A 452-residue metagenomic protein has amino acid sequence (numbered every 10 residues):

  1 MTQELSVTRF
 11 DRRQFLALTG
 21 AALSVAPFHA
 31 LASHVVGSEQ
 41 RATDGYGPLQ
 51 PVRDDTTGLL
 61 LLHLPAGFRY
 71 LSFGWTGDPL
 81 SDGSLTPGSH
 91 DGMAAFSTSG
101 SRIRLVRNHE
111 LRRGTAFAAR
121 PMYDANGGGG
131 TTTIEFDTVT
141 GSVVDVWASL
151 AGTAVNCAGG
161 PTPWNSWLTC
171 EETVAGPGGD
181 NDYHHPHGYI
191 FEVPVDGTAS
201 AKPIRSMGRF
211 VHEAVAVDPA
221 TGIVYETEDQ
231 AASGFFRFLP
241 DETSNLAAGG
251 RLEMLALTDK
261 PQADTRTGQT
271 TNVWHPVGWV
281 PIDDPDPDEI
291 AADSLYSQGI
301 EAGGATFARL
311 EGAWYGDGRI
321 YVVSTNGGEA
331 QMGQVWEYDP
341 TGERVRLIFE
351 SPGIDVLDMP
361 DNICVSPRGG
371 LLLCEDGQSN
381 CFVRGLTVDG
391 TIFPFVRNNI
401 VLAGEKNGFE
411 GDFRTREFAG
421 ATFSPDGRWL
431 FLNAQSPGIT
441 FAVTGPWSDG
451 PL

Functional and structural regions predicted by a protein language model:
M1-F10: N-terminal secretory signal peptides
R9, H29-L64: C-terminal segment of N-terminal export signals and the immediately downstream linker at the start of the mature
F10-F28: N-terminal export leaders
L85-A94, I300-G312, M359-N362, G408-P425: Signature of short aromatic-glycine-proline-rich micro-motifs recurring in repeat-based ectodomains
N272-R346: Beta-propeller domains
S324-T325, I354-T391: Loop/turn-rich, solvent-exposed surfaces of beta-rich toroidal or solenoidal domains
F349-D361, T391-T422: Conserved blade-ending motifs and adjacent loop-strand segments that build the rim/top face of beta-propeller domains
E417, T422-L452: Blade-level signature of beta-propeller repeat domains, shared across WD40, Kelch, NHL, RCC1 and BNR/Asp-box propellers
